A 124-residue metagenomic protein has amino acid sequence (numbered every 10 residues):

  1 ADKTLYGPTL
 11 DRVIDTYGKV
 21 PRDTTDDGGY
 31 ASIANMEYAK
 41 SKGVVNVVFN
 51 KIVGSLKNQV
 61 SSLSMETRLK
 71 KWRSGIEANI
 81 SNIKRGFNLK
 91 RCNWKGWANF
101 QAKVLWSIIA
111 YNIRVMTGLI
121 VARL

Functional and structural regions predicted by a protein language model:
A1-Y17: Active-site beta-loop-alpha junctions of metal-dependent nucleic acid enzymes, especially the RNase H-like/DDE
Y6, P21-A31, N46, I76-I83 (+1 more regions): Short, conserved catalytic/metal-binding motifs centered on acidic residues
G7, G18, G28-G29, G43 (+5 more regions): Residue-identity detector for glycine
D11, M36, S81: Short glycine-/small-residue-rich flexible loop motifs, especially phosphate/cofactor-binding loops
I14-K71: An internal, acidic/charged active-site-proximal segment that coordinates divalent cations and/or engages
E66-L124: Basic, amphipathic alpha-helical segments enriched in Lys/Arg and hydrophobic/aromatic residues
